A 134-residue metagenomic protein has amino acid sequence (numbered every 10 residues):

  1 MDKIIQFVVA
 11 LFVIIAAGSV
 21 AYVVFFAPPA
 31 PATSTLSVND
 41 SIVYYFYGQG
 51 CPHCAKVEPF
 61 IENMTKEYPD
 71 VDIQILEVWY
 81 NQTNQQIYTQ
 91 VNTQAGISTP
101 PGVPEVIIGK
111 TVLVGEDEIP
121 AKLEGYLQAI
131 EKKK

Functional and structural regions predicted by a protein language model:
M1-T33, I119: N-terminal targeting signals for export/organelle localization
L11, V38-V43, G50-H53, T83-Y88 (+1 more regions): Conserved N-terminal glycine/acidic-rich loop preference
T33-Q74: Local sequence-structure signature of Cys/Sec-based thiol-disulfide redox active-site neighborhoods
G48-H53, V78-T83, K110-V114, I119-P120: Solvent-exposed loop/turn segments at secondary-structure junctions within structured extracellular/periplasmic domains
V57-I61, Q85, T89, P120 (+1 more regions): Extracytoplasmic/secreted envelope proteins and their assembly/folding machinery, especially bacterial periplasmic
D70-Q86: Thiol-based oxidoreductase modules, predominantly thioredoxin-like and allied folds used for disulfide exchange
N84-T111: Mid-chain, structured segments of secreted extracytoplasmic proteins
G102-K134: Non-catalytic, surface beta->alpha helical segment in thiol-disulfide oxidoreductase systems
